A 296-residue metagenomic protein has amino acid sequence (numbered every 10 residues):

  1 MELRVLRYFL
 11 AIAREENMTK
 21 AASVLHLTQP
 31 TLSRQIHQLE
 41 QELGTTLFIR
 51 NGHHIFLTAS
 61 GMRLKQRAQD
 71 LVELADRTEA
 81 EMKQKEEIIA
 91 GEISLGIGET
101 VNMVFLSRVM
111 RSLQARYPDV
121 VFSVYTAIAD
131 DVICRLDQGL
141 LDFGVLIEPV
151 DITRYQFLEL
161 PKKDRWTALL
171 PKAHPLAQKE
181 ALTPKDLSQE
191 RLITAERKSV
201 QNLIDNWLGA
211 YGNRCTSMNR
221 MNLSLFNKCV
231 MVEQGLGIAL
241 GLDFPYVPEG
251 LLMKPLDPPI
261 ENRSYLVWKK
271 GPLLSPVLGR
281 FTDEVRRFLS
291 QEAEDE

Functional and structural regions predicted by a protein language model:
L10-T28: Short helix-boundary/capping micro-motifs
E40-L57: A short LG(V/I)-centered, amphipathic sequence patch enriched for acidic residue(s) preceding the LG motif
A90-I152, R214, M221-L225: Central regulatory/effector-binding core of bacterial HTH transcription factors
F105, K254-E296: A late-sequence structural motif
I128-L141, I147, R197-L252: Hydrophobic hinge/microswitch elements
T153-E159, K163-R165, F226-L273: Beta-alpha-beta core module
Y155-W166, L170-L192, P276-G279: Flexible hinge/capping segments at coil-to-helix
E190-G212, L274-T282, E292: Secondary-structure junction motif
